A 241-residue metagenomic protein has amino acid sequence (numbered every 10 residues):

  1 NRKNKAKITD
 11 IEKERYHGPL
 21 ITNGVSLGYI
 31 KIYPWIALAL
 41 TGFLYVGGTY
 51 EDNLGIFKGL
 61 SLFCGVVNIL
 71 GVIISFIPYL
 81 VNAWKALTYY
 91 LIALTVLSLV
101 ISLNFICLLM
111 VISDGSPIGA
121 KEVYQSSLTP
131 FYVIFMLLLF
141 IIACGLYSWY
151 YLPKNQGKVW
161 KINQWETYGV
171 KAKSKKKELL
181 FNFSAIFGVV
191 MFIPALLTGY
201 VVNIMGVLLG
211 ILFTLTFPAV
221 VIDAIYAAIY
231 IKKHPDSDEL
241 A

Functional and structural regions predicted by a protein language model:
N1, G65-P78, F140-I162, I225: Membrane-water interface of transmembrane alpha-helices
N1-F43, P235-A241: N-terminal juxtamembrane cytosolic/stromal segments of multi-pass membrane proteins
H17-A37, Y168-V190: Loop-to-transmembrane boundary segments
F43-L44, S102-S126, N182-L209: Alpha-helical transmembrane segments and their membrane-interface junctions in multi-pass membrane proteins
E51-C64, Y124-S148, I211-L215: Alpha-helical transmembrane segments
C64-N104: Cytosolic-side membrane-entry/anchor segment at the start of a transmembrane helix
W149-I186, I204, L208, D236: Membrane-helix boundary/juxtamembrane motif in polytopic membrane proteins
E178-A241: C-terminal transmembrane-bundle signature of multipass membrane proteins, characterized by strong activation on
